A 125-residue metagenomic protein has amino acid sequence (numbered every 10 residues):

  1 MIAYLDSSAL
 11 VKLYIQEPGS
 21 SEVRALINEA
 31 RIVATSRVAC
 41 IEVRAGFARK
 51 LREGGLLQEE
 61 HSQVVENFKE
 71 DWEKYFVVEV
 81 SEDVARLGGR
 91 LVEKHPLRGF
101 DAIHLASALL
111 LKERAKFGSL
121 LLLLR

Functional and structural regions predicted by a protein language model:
M1-C40, K50-Q63: Short, well-structured N-terminal submotif of metal-dependent ribonuclease cores
A9, I15, A45, H104-S107: Hydrophobic side chains within alpha-helical segments
V11, R31, W72, F76 (+1 more regions): Conserved short-loop catalytic and cofactor-binding motifs
S20, C40-R44, A85, L105: Alpha-helix N-cap/helix-start and coil->helix boundary motif
L26-N28, E70-W72, A115-F117: Short glycine-enriched loop/turn motifs at secondary-structure junctions
R44-L91, L111: Active-site-proximal, substrate-binding regions of enzyme catalytic domains and RNA-binding/basic surfaces
Y75-R125: Active-site neighborhoods of divalent-metal-dependent phosphate/nucleic-acid chemistry enzymes
